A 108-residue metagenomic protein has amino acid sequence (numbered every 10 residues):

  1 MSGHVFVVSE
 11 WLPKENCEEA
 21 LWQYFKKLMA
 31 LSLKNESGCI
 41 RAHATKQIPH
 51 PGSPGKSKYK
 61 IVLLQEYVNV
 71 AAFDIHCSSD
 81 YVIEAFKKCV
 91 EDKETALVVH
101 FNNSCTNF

Functional and structural regions predicted by a protein language model:
M1-S2, F108: Eukaryotic N-terminal low-complexity, Ser/Thr- and Lys/Arg-rich leader segments that predominantly function as
H4-W11: Active-site-flanking beta-strand signature of metal-NTP-handling nucleotidyl enzymes and homologous cyclase-like
L12-N16, Y67-V70: Structural beta->alpha junctions
N16-L21, A72-D74: Short, conserved charged micro-motifs
K27-I40, K56-S57, L64-H100: An amphipathic, aromatic/His-enriched active-site/gating alpha helix that lines ligand/cofactor pockets
P49-K56: Acidic pyrophosphate-coordinating catalytic loop
F101-F108: Acidic/histidine-enriched, glycine/proline-rich intrinsically disordered or flexible terminal extensions
